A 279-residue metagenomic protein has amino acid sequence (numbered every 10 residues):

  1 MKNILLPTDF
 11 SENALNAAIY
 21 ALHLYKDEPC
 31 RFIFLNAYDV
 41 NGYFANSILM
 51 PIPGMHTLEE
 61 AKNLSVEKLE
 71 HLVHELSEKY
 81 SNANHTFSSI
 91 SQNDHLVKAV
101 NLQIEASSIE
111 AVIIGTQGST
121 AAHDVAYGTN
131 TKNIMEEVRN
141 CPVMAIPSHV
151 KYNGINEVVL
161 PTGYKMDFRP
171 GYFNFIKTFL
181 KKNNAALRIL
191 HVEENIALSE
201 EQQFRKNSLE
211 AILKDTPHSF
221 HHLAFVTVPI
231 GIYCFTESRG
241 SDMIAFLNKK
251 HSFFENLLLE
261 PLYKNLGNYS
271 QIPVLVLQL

Functional and structural regions predicted by a protein language model:
M1-G54, E157-H222, S241-M243, Y269: Small/aliphatic-rich secondary-structure junction motif
M1-N16, A111, T116, T120 (+2 more regions): Intrinsically disordered or low-complexity boundary/linker segments at protein termini and domain junctions
A14, N93, D124, R169 (+1 more regions): A conditional alpha-helix N-cap/helix-loop micro-motif detector
P53-E67: A short acidic, glycine-rich active-site loop that binds or catalyzes chemistry on phosphate/adenosine moieties
H74-V112, K214-K264, I272, L279: Structural beta-alpha unit
Y127-T131, Q203-K206, L258-Y263: Charged helix-capping and loop-helix junction motifs
K132-N133, K177, Y233, K264: Active-site phosphate/pyrophosphate- and oxyanion-stabilizing loops and adjacent acidic/basic residues in soluble
